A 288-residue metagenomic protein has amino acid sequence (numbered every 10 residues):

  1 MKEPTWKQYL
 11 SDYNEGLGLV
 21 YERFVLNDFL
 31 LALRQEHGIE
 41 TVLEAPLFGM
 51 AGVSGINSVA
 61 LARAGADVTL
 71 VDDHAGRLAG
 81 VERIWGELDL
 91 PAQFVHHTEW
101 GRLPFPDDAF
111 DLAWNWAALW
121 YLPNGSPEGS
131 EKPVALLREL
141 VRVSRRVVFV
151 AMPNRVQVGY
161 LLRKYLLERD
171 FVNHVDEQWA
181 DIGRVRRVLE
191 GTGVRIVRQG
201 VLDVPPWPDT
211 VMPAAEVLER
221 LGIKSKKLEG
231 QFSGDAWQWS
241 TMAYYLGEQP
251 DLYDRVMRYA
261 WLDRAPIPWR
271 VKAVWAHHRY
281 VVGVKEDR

Functional and structural regions predicted by a protein language model:
G18-T41, I56-A60: Conserved alpha-helix/loop element of class I SAM-dependent methyltransferases that forms part of the SAM/SAH-binding
T41-R102: Class I SAM-dependent methyltransferase SAM/SAH-binding core
G101-L112: A short acidic, Gly/Pro-enriched loop at the edge of an enzyme's catalytic core that lines a small-molecule cofactor
D111-E131: A short SAM/SAH-binding and catalytic strip from SAM-dependent methyltransferases
E131-V147: A short glycine-rich, Lys/Arg-flanked "PGG" loop and its adjoining helix->strand segment in the class I
R146-D176: Conserved class I S-adenosyl-L-methionine
D176-G200: Short alpha-helix
V197-L246: Conserved catalytic loop of SAM-dependent methyltransferase domains
